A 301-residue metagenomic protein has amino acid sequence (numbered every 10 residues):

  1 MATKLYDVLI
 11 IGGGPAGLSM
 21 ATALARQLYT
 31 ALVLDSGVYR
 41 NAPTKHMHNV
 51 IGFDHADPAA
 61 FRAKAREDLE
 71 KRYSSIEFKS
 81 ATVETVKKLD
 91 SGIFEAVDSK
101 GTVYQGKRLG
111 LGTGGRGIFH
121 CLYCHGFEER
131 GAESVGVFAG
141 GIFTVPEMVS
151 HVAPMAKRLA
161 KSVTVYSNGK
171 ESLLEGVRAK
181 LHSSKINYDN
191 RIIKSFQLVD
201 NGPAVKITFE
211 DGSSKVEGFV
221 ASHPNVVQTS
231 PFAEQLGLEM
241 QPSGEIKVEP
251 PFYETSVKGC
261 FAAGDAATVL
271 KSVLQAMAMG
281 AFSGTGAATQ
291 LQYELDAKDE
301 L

Functional and structural regions predicted by a protein language model:
M1-D7, A297-L301: Eukaryotic N-terminal low-complexity, Ser/Thr- and Lys/Arg-rich leader segments that predominantly function as
L5-D7, S80-A81, A96, G106 (+2 more regions): Phosphate-coordination loops involved in phosphoryl transfer and adenosine-cofactor binding
Y6-A63, E67, A139, F143-N168: Beta1-alpha1 glycine-rich phosphate/pyrophosphate-binding loop at the start of Rossmann-like nucleotide-binding domains
G12, S99, G106, G110-G114 (+3 more regions): Short, well-ordered coil/turn residues at beta-beta hairpins and beta-strand->alpha-helix junctions within
M20-L24, S150-P154, A263-L301: A conserved FAD-binding loop/helix module that cradles the flavin
A63-D98, Y104-G106, L159-K247, Q292-E300: A Rossmann-like FAD-binding core segment of flavoenzymes
T113-P154: Glycine-rich dinucleotide-binding loop and its adjacent helix/turn
G114-E128, P224-L274, F282, T289: FAD-site-proximal beta/loop scaffold in flavoenzymes
